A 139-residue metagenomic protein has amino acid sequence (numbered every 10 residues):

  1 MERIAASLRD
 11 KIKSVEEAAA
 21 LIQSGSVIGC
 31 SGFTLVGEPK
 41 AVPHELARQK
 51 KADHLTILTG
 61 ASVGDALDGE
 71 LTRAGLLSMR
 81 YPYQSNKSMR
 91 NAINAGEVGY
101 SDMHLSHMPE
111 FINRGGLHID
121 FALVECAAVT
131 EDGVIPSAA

Functional and structural regions predicted by a protein language model:
M1-A139: Conserved alpha/beta enzyme-core scaffold
